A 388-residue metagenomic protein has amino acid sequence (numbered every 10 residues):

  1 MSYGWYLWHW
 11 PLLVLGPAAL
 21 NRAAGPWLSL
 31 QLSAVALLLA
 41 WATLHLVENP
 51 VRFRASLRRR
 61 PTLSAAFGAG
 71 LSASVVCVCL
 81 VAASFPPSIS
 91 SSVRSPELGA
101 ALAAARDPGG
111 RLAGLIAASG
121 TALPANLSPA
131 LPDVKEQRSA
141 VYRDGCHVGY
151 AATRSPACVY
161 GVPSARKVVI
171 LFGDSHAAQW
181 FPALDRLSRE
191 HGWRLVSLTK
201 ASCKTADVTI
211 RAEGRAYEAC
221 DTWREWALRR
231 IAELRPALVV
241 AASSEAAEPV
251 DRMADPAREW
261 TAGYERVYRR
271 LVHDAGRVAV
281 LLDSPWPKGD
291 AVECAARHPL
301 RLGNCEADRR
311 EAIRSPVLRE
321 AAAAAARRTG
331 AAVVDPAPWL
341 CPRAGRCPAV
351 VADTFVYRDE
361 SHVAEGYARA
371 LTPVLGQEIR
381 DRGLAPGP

Functional and structural regions predicted by a protein language model:
M1-N21: Kinked, hydrophobic transmembrane alpha-helices enriched for aromatic residues and small/kink-inducing positions
W10-L13, L28, L32: Membrane-embedded glycan transfer/ligation machinery that uses polyprenyl lipid-linked sugar donors/oligosaccharides
A18-L30, L37-W41, H45, N49-P388: Extracellular/periplasmic envelope-modification machinery, especially enzymes that add or remove acyl/ester groups on
